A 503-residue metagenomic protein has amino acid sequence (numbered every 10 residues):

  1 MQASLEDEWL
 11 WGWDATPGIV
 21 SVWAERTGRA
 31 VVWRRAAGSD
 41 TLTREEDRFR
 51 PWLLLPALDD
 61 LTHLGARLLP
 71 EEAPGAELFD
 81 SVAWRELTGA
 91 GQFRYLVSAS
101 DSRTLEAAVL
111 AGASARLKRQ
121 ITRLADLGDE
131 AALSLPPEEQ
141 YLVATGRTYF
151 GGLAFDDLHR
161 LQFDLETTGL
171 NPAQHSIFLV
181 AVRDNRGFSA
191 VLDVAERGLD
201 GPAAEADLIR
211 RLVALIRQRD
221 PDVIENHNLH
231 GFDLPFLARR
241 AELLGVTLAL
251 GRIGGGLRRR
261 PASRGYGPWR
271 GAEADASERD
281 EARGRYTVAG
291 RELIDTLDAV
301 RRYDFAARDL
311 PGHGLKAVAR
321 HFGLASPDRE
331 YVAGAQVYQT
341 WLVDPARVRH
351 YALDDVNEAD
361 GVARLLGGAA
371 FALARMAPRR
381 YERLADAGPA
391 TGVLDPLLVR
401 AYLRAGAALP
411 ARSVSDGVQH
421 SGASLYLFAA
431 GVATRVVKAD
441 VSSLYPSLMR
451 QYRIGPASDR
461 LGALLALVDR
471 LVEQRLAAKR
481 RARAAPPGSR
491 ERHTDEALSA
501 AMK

Functional and structural regions predicted by a protein language model:
Q2-E6, A335-S443, S447-R450, S489-K503: Common nucleic-acid-contacting/processivity interface regions adjacent to the catalytic cores of nucleic-acid enzymes
Q2-E71, P136-P137, Y141, R147-E225 (+1 more regions): Conserved RNase H-like, two-metal-ion catalytic cores of nucleic-acid enzymes
G28-R34, R147, N228-L229, F322-R329 (+3 more regions): Core structural elements
L124-L158, A411-F428, T434: A contiguous, basic/glycine-rich beta-loop/short-helix subdomain that forms a polymer-engagement track
P136, A439-K503: Conserved catalytic core of nucleic-acid polymerases
L170-N171, A190-V191, P235, R302-D304 (+6 more regions): Short helix/loop capping segments that flank catalytic or ligand/cofactor-binding pockets
I177-L179, P235-T247, P311, A377-R380 (+1 more regions): Short secondary-structure boundary/capping segments
A190-L192, G198-A203, D220, I224 (+2 more regions): Active-site-proximal helix-loop-helix substrate-binding element of RNase H-like nuclease domains
